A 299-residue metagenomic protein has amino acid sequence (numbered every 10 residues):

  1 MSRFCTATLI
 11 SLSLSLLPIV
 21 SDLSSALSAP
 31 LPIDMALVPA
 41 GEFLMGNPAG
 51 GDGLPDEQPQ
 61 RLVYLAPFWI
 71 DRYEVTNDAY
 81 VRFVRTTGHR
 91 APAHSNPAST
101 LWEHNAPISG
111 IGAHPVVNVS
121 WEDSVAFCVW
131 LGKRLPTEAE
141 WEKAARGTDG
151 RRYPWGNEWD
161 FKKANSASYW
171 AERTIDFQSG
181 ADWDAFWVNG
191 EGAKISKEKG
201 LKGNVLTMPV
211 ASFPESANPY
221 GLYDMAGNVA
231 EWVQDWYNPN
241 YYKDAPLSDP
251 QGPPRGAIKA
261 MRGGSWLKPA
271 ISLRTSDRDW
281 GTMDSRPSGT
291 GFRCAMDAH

Functional and structural regions predicted by a protein language model:
M1-F4: Positively charged n-region of N-terminal signal peptides that target proteins for export
A7-D22: Bacterial N-terminal signal peptides
L27-I33, A193-K197: Short aromatic-glycine motifs in intrinsically disordered, low-complexity regions
A29-S99, N118-E122, A226-G227: A short glycine-rich, aromatic-capped structural motif
A36, L62, R152, E231 (+1 more regions): Residues embedded in well-ordered beta-strands
L44, P48-G50, R90, S95-D279: Functional-site microenvironments in short loops/helix caps that host divalent-cation chemistry
D78-R85, A126-W130, K143, D297: Residue-level signal for well-ordered alpha-helical scaffold segments within enzymatic catalytic domains
S288-H299: Short, structured beta-strand segments at or near domain termini in extracellular proteins/domains
